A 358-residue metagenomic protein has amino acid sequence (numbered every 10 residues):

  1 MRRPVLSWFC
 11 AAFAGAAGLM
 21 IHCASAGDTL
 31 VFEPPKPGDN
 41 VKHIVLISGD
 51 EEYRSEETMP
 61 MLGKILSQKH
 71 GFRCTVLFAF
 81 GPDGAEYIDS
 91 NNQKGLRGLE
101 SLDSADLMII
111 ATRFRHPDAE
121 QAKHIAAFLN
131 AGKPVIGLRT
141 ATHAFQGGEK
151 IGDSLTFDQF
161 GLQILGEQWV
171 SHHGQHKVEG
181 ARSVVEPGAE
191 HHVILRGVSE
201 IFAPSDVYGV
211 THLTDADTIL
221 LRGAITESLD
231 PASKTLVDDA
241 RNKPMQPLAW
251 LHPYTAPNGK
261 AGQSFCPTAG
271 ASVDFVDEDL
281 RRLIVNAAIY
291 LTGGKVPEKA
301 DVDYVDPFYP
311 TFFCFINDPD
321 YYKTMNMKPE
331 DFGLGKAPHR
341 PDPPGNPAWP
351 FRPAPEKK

Functional and structural regions predicted by a protein language model:
M1-L6: N-terminal secretory signal peptides that target proteins for export/translocation
W8-H22: Bacterial N-terminal signal peptides
G27-D39, E57-T58, Q68-F72, E227-K358: Extracellular ligand-binding/catalytic regions of CAZymes and related secreted enzymes and adhesion modules
F32-K36, V45-I47, E51-A144: Helical hinge/lid and interdomain linker segments adjacent to catalytic or ligand-binding clefts that mediate domain
D39-N40, D103-S104, A131, E190 (+2 more regions): Residue-level preference for short coil/turn positions at secondary-structure junctions
N40-V41, L138-S233, A240, A300-K357: An acidic, glycine-rich "communication" segment
I44, L220-R222, F265-A269: Active-site-proximal beta-strand elements of phosphoester/diester hydrolases
G63, A126, L195, V285-I289: Non-transmembrane alpha-helical segments in soluble domains of secreted/periplasmic/extracellular proteins
